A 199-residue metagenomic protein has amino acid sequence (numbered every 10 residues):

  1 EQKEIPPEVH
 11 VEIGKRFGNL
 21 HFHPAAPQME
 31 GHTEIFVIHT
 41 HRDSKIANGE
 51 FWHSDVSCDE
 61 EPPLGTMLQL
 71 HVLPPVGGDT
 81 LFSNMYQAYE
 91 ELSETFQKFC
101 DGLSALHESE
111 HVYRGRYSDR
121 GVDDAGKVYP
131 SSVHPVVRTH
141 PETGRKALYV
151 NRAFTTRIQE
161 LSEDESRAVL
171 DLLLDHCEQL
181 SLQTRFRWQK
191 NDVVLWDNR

Functional and structural regions predicted by a protein language model:
E1-V193, R199: Non-heme Fe(II) oxygenase catalytic core, chiefly the N-lobe of the double-stranded beta-helix
